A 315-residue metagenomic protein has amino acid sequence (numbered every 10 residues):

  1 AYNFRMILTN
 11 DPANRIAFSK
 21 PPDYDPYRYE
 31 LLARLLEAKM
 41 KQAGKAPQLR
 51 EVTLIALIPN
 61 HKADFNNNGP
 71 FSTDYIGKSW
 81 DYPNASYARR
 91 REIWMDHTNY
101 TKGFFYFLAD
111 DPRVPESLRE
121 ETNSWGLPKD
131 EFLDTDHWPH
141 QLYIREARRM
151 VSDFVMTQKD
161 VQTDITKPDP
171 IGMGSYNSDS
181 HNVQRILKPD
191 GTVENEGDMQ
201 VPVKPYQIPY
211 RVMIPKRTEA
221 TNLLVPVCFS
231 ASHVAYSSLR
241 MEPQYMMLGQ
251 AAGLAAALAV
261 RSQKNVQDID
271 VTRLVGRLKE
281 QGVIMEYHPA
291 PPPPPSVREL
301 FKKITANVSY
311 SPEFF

Functional and structural regions predicted by a protein language model:
A1-F301: Flavin (FAD/FMN)-binding glycine-rich loop and adjacent Rossmann-like elements that form
S296-F315: Disordered, acidic Ser/Thr/Pro-rich linker "stalks" and the adjacent N-terminal cap of the next globular domain
